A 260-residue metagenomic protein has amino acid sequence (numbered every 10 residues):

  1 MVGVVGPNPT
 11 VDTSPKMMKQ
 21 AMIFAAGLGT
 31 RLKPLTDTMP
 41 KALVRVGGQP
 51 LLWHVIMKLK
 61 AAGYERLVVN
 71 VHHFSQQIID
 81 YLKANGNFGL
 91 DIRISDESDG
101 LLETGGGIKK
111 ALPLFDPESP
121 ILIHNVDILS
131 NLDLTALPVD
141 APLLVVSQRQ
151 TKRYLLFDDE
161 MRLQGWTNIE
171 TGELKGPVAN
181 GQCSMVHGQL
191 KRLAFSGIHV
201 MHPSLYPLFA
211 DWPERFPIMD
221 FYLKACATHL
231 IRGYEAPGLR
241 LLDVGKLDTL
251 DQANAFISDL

Functional and structural regions predicted by a protein language model:
V4-N8: Short, positively charged low-complexity motifs
T10-T13, A179: Ala/Thr-enriched low-complexity intrinsically disordered regions
K16-I79: N-terminal glycine-rich phosphate-binding loop and ensuing alpha1 helix
Q20, E65-L67, D91, P120 (+2 more regions): Residues at the starts of beta-strands that form the adenosine-phosphate
I23, V69, I123, L144-V145 (+1 more regions): Structural beta-sheet core signal
I79, K83, N87-R162, A210: Conserved beta-loop-beta/alpha segment of the NTase-like Rossmann-fold superfamily that binds/positions NTPs
L122-H124, L129-S130, L134-V139, R162-L260: Catalytic-core segments of class I nucleotidyltransferases/pyrophosphorylases that form NMP-activated intermediates
